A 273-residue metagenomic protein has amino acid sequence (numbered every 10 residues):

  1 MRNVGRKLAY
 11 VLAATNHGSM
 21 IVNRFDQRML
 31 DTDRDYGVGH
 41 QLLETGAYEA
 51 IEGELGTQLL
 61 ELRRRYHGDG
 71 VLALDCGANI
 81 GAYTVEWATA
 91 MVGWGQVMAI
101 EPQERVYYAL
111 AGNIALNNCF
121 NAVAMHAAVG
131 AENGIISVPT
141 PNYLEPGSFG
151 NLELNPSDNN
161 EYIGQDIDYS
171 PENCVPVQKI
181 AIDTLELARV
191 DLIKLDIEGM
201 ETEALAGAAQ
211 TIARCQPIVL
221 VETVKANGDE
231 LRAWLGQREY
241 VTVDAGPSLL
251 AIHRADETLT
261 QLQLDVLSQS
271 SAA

Functional and structural regions predicted by a protein language model:
M1-Q103, Y108-N113, N117, Q165-P171 (+3 more regions): S-adenosyl-L-methionine
N23-G53, F120, M125-A188, L262-L267: Glycine-rich adenosyl-binding loop in Rossmann-like folds that engage adenosine-containing cofactors
G70-V85, C174, Q178-G228: Active-site segment flanking the S-adenosylmethionine/decSAM binding pocket in AdoMet-dependent transferases
W87, L110, V138, A204-A208 (+1 more regions): Hydrophobic packing residues within well-ordered alpha-helices of enzyme cores
W94-G95, R214-I218, Y240: A short helix->loop->beta-strand "cap" motif at the edges of active sites that frequently abuts
Q96-M98, V123, L220: A structural signal for isolated positions on well-ordered beta-strands in alpha/beta enzyme cores
C119, A233-D244: A SAM-dependent methyltransferase catalytic signature shared across enzymes that methylate proteins
M125-A127, Y240-S248: Conserved S-adenosyl-L-methionine
